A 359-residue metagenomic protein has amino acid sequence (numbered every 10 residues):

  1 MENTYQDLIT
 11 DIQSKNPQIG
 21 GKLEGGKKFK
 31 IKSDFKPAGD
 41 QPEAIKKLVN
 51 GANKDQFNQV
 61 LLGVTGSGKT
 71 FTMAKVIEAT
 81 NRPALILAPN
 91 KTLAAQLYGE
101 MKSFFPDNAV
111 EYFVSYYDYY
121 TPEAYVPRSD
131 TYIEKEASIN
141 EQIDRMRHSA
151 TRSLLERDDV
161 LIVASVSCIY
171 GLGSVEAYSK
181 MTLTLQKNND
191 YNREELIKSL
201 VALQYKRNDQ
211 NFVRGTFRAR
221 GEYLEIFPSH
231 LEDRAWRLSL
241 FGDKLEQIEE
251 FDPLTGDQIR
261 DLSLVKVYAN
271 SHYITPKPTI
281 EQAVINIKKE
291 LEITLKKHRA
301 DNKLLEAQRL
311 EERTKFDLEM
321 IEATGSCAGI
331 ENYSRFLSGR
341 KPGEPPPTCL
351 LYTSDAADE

Functional and structural regions predicted by a protein language model:
E2-D355: ASCE RecA-like P-loop NTPase motor cores that couple ATP hydrolysis to mechanical translocation on nucleic acids
